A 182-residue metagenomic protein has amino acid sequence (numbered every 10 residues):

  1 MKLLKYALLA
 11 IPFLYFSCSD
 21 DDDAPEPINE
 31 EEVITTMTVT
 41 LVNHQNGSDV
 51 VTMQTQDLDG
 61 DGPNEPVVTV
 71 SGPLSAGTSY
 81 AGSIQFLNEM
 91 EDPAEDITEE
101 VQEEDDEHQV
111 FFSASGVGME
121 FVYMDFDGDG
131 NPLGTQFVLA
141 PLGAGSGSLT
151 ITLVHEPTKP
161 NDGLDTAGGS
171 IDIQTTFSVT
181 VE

Functional and structural regions predicted by a protein language model:
M1-F16: Sec-dependent bacterial lipoprotein signal peptides
F13-T38: Bacterial Sec-dependent N-terminal signal peptides
T35-L41, V101-G116: Extended low-complexity, serine/threonine- and proline-enriched intrinsically disordered segments
S48-S75: N-terminal edge beta-strand
T78-G82: Short beta-strand segments enriched for Tyr within beta-sheet-rich domains, predominantly fibronectin type III
N88-D96, E156-G163: Short acidic/polar inter-strand loop motif in beta-rich domains
A114-I171, T176-E182: Helix-rich interaction surfaces within compact, conserved domain-sized segments that mediate assembly or partner
